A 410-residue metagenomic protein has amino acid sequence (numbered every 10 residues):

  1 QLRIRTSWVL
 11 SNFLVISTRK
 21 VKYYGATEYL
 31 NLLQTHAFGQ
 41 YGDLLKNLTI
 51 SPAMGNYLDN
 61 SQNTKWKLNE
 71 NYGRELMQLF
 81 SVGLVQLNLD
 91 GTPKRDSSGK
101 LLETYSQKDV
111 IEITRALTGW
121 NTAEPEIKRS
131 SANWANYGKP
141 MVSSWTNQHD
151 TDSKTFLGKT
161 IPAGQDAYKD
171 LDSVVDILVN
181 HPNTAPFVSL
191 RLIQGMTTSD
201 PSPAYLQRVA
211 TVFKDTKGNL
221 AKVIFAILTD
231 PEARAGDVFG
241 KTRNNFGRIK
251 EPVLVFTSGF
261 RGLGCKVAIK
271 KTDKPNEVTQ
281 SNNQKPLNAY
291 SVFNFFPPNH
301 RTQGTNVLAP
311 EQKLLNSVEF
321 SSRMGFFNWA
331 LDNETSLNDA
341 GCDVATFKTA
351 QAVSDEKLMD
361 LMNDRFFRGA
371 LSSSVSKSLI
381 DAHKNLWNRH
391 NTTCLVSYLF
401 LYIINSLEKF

Functional and structural regions predicted by a protein language model:
Q1-N31, Q40-N47: Long, well-ordered hydrophobic secondary-structure segments characteristic of membrane-embedded and membrane-proximal
R3-R5, R74, R115, R191 (+2 more regions): Basic side chains
N12, E124, G138, H149 (+3 more regions): Short, isolated positions within intrinsically disordered regulatory regions of eukaryotic proteins
G25-T279: Active-site substrate-binding loop specific to GH73 endo-beta-N-acetylglucosaminidase modules in bacterial autolysins
H181-T216, F225-F410: Flexible, low-complexity segments enriched for small/polar residues
